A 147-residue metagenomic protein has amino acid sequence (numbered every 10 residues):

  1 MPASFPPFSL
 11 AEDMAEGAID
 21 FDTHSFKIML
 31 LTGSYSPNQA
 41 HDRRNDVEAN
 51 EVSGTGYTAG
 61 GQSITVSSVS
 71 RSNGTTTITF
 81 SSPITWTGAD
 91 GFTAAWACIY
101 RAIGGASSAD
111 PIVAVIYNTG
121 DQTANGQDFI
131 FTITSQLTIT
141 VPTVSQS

Functional and structural regions predicted by a protein language model:
M1-A95, A102-S147: Small cysteine-rich, disulfide-bonded extracellular modules of the LU/uPAR three-finger superfamily and closely related
